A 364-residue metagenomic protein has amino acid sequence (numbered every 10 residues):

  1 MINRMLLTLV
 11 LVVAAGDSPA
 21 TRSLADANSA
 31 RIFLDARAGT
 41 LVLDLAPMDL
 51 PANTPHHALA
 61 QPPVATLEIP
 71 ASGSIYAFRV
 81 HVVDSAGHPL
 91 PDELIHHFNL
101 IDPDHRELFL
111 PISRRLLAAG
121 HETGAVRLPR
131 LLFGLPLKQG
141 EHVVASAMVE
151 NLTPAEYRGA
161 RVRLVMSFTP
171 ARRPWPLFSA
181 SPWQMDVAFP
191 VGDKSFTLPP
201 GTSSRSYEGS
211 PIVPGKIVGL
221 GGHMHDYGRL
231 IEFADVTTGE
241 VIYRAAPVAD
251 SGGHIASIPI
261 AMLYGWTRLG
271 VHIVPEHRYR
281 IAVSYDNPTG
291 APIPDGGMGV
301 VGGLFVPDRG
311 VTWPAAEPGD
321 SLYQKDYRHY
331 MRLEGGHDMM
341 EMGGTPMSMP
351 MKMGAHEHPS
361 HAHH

Functional and structural regions predicted by a protein language model:
I2-T8: Sec-dependent signal peptide recognition, specifically the positively charged N-region followed immediately by
T8-D17: Hydrophobic h-region of N-terminal signal peptides that target proteins for export in Gram-negative bacteria
S18-K216, G221-H364: Beta-strand-centric surfaces of beta-sandwich/beta-rich domains
